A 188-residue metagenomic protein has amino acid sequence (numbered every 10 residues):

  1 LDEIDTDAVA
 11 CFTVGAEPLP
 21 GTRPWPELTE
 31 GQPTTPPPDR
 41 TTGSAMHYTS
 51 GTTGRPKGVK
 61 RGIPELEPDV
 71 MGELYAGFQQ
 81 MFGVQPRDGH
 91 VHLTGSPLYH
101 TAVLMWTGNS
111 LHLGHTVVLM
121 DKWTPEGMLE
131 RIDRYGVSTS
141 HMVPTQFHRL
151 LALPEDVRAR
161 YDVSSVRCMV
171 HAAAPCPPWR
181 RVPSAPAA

Functional and structural regions predicted by a protein language model:
L1, A10, G58-K60, T116-K122: Short beta-strand->loop structural element characteristic of the AMP-binding/adenylate-forming
L1, A16-L19, S96, E126 (+1 more regions): Adenylate-forming
D2-M46, R55, P64-G77, L153-P154: ANL superfamily adenylate-forming
D5-C11, H115, S164-R167, A188: A short helix->loop->beta-strand "cap" motif at the edges of active sites that frequently abuts
T49-T52, H92, L98, I132 (+3 more regions): Conserved S/T- and glycine-rich ATP-binding loop of Class I adenylate-forming
T52, G114, A173: Conserved G/P- and acidic residue-centered "switch" motifs that form tight phosphate/ATP-binding loops in soluble
R61, T94-G95, L119-M120, V170-A172: Thr-Gly-centered strand-to-loop micro-motif
E67-V91, Y99-S138, L153: Conserved AMP-binding/adenylation subdomain of ANL enzymes
